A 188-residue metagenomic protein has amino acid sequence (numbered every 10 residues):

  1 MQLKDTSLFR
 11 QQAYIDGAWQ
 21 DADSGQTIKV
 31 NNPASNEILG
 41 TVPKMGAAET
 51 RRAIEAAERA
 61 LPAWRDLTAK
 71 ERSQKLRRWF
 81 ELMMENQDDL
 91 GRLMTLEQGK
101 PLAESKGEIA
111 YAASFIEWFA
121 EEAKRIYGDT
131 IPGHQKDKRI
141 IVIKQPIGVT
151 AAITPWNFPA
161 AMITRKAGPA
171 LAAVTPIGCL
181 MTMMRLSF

Functional and structural regions predicted by a protein language model:
M1-T41, Q74, R78, G128-I153: Terminal low-complexity tails and localization/encapsulation signals of metabolic enzymes
Q2, G25, M83, S105 (+2 more regions): Charged, low-complexity surface patches
D5, N86-Q87, E108, M162-I163 (+1 more regions): Residue-level preference for nonpolar/small residues embedded in alpha-helices
K29-V30, A47-T50, A160: A short local loop/turn or secondary-structure capping micro-motif enriched for an aromatic residue
E37-I126, D137: Glycine-rich loop-to-alpha-helix module at the N-terminal edge of alpha/beta enzyme cores
D129-F188: Conserved small-residue-rich beta-alpha loop and adjacent elements that most often cradle the phosphate/pyrophosphate
